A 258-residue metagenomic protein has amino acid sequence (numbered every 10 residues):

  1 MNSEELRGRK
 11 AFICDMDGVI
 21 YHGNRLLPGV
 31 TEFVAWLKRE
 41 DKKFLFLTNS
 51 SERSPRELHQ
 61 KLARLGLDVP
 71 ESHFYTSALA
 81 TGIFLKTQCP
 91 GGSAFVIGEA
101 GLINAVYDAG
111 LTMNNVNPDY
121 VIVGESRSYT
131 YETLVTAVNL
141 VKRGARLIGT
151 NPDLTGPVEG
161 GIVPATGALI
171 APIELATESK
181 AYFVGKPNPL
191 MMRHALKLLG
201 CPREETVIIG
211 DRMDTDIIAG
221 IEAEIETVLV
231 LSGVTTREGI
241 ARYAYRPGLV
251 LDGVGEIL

Functional and structural regions predicted by a protein language model:
N2-C14, V19-K42, R53-Y75, G82-L258: Asp-based, Mg2+/Mn2+-dependent phosphohydrolase catalytic module
S50: Conserved phosphate/oxyanion-binding catalytic-loop motifs
